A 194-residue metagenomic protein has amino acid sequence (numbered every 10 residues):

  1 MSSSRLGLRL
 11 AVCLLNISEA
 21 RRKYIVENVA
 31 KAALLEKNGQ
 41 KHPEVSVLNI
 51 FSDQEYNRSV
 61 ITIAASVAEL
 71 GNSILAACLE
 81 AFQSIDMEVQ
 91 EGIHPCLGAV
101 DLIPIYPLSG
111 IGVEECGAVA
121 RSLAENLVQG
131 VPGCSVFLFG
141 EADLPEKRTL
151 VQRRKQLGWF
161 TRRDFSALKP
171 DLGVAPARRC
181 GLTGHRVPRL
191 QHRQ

Functional and structural regions predicted by a protein language model:
S2-Q194: Long, contiguous binding/interaction regions
